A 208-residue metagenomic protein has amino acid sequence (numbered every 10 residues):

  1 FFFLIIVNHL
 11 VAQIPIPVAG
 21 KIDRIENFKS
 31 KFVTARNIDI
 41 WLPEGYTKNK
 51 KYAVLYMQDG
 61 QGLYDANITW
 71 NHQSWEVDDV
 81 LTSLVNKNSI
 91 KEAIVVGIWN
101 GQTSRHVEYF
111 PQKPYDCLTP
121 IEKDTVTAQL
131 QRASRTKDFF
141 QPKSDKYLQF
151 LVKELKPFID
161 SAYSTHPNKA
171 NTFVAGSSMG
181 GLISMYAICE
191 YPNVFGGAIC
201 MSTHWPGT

Functional and structural regions predicted by a protein language model:
F1-I16: Bacterial Sec-dependent N-terminal signal peptides
Q13-T208: Non-catalytic cap/lid and distal C-terminal segments of serine-dependent acyl enzymes
